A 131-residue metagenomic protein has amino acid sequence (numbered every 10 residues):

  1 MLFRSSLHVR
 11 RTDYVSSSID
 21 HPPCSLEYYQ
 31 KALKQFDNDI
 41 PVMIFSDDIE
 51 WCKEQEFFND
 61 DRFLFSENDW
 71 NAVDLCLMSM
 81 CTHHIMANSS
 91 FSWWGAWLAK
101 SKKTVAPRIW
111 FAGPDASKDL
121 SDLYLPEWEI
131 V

Functional and structural regions predicted by a protein language model:
M1-R4, S92: A generic alpha-helix preference that emphasizes hydrophobic side chains
F3-F65, D69-N71: Core catalytic architecture of nucleotide-activated donor-dependent transferases building glycoconjugates
H21-P22, F57-N59, A99-S101, D119-S121: Short, glycine/charged-enriched secondary-structure capping and boundary segments
Y28, W51-Q55, W93-W97, W110 (+1 more regions): Tryptophan-centered motif/residue detector
P41, P107-R108, L125-P126: Proline-rich low-complexity regions
L64-F65, A106, I130: Structural signal for conserved beta-strand scaffold positions within catalytic alpha/beta enzyme cores
N71-S117: A donor-sugar binding/catalytic signature common to diverse glycosyltransferases and related nucleotide-sugar
G113-V131: Leloir-type glycosyltransferase catalytic cores
